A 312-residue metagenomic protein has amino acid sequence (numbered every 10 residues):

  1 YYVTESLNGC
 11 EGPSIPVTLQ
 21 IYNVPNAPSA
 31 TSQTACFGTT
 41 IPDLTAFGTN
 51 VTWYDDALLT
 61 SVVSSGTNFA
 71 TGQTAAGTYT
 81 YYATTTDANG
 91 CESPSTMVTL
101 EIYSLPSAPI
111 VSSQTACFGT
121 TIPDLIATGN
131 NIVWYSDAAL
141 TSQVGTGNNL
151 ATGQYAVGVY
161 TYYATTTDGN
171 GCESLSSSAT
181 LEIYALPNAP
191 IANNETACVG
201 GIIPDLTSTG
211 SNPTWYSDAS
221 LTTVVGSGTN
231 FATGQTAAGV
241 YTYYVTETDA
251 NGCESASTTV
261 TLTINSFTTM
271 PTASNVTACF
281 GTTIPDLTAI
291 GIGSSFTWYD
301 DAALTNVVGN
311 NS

Functional and structural regions predicted by a protein language model:
Y1-S312: Proline- and Ser/Thr-rich low-complexity, intrinsically disordered segments
